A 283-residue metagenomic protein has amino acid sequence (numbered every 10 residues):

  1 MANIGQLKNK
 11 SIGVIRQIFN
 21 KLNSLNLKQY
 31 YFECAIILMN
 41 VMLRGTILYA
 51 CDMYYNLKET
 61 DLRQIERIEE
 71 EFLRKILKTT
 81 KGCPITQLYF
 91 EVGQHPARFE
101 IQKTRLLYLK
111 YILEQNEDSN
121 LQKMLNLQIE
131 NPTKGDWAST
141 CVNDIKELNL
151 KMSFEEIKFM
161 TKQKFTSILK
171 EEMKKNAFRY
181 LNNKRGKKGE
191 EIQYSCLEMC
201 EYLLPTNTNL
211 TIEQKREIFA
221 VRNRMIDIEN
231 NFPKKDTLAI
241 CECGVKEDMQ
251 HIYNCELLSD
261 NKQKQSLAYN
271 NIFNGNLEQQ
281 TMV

Functional and structural regions predicted by a protein language model:
M1-K123: Non-catalytic, peripheral interaction segments enriched in hydrophobic/basic residues
I12-Y31, Q193-N207, N270-G275: Short amphipathic alpha-helical segments and their helix-coil junctions
K21, Y111, K123-L127, T140-D144 (+8 more regions): Charge-rich, solvent-exposed alpha-helical interaction surfaces
M53-Y55, C83-F90, I101, Y194-E198 (+2 more regions): Short coil/turn segments at secondary-structure boundaries
N126, P132, C255: Alpha-helical and His/Cys-centered functional microenvironments
L148-K246: Helix/loop segments that flank and initiate small ligand/metal-binding modules
K215, L277-V283: Alpha-helical interaction/linker modules in multidomain eukaryotic proteins
F232-E278: Short Cys/His-based metal-binding microdomains
